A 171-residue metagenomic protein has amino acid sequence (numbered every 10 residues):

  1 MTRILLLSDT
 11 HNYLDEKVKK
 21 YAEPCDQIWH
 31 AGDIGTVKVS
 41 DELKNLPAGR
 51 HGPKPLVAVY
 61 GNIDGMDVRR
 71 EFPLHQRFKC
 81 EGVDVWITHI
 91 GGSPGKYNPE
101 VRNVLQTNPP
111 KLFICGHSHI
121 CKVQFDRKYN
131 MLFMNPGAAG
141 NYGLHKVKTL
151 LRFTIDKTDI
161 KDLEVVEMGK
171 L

Functional and structural regions predicted by a protein language model:
M1-L5, R77-W86, D126-F133, I155-E164: Beta-strand-turn-beta hairpins that frame and shape the catalytic cleft of phosphate-ester-processing enzymes
M1-P53, D64-H75, G82, K146-K148 (+2 more regions): N-terminal active-site segment of His-dependent metallophosphoesterases
L6-S8, Q27-D33, V57-N62, W86-H89 (+2 more regions): Active-site neighborhood of phospho(di)ester-bond hydrolases with catalytic His/Asp-centered motifs
N12, T36, G92, I120 (+1 more regions): Short active-site segment of divalent metal-dependent hydrolases/proteases that encodes the spacing between
D15-Y21, C25, S93-V101, E164: Short N-terminal helix-initiation segments at or just after the protein's N-terminus
N45, G49-R50, K54-V57, G95-D159: Conserved beta-sheet core of the metallophosphoesterase superfamily
V57-P99: Helix-adjacent hinge/juxtasegments
E167-M168: Well-ordered alpha/beta subsegment
